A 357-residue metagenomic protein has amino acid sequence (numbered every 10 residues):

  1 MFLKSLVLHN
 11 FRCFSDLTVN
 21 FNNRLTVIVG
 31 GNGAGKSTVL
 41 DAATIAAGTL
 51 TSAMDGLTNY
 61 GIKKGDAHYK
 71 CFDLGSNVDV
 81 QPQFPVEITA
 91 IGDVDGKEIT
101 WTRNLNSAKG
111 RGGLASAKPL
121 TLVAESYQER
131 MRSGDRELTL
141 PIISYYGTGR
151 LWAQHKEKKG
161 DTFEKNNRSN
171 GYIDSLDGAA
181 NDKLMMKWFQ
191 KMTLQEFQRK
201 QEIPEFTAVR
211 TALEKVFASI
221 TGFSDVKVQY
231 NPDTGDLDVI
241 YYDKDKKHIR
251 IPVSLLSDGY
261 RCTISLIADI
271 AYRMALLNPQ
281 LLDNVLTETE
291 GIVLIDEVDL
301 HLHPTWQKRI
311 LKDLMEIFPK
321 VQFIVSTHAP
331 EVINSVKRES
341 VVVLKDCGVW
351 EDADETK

Functional and structural regions predicted by a protein language model:
M1-L184, Q201-P204, K215-A218, P319 (+1 more regions): P-loop NTPase switch/coupling surface
M1-L57, G235-K357: Switch/communication elements of ASCE P-loop NTPase nucleotide-binding domains
I91, G147, Q229, I240 (+1 more regions): Residues in well-ordered beta-strands of folded domains
I143-G147, Q229, G291-E297: Extended hydrophobic secondary-structure segments that form protein cores and membrane-embedded regions
K158, N170-E288: Extended helical coiled-coil dimerization/tether regions that scaffold and oligomerize large DNA-maintenance assemblies
